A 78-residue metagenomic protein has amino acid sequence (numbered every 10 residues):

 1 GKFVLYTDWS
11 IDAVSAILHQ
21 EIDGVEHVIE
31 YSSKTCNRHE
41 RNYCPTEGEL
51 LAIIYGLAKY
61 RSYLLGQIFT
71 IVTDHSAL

Functional and structural regions predicted by a protein language model:
G1-W9: Two-metal-ion RNase H-like nuclease active-site motif
K2, A13, G24-V28, I68: Conserved catalytic motifs of the protein kinase core domain
D8-D12, D74: A short acidic Gly-Thr/Ser loop motif
I11-Q20: Acidic, metal-ligating active-site segments
H19, I54-L78: RNase H catalytic domain
I22-L51, H75-L78: A short, polar/acidic, helix/strand-boundary loop motif
